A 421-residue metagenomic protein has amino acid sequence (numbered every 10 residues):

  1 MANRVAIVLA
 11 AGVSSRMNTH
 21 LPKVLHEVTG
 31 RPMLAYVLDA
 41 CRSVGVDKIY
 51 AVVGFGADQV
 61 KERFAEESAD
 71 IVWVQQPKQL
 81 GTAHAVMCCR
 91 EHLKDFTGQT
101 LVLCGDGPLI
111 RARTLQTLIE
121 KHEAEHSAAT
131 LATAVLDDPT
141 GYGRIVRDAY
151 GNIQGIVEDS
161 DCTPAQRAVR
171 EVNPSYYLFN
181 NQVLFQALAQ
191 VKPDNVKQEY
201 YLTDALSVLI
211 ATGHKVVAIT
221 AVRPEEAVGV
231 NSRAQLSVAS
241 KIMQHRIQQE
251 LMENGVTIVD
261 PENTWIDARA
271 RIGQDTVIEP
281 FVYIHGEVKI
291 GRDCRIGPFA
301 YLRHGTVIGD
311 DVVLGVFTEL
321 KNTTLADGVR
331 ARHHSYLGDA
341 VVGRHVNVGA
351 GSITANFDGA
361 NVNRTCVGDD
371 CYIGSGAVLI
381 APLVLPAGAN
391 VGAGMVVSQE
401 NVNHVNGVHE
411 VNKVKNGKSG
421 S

Functional and structural regions predicted by a protein language model:
M1-T19: N-terminal nucleotide-binding beta1-loop-alpha1 segment
A2-V5, P32-L103, L109-R113, T117-E120: Conserved N-terminal catalytic core of the sugar/cofactor nucleotidyltransferase
L9, V28, L103: Catalytic metal- and UDP-sugar-binding loop of GT-A-like glycosyltransferases, i.e., residues flanking the conserved
H20-Y36: Short catalytic helix/loop segments, enriched in acidic residues and glycine and frequently bearing histidine
E27, L109, L178, G229-V230 (+1 more regions): Short aromatic/basic micro-patch
D58, I110-V196: Conserved core of the sugar-phosphate nucleotidyltransferase
Q154-Q244: Catalytic-core segments of class I nucleotidyltransferases/pyrophosphorylases that form NMP-activated intermediates
T257-V408, K413-K415: Structural signal for interior beta-strand "rungs" in well-ordered beta-sheet cores of soluble enzyme domains
